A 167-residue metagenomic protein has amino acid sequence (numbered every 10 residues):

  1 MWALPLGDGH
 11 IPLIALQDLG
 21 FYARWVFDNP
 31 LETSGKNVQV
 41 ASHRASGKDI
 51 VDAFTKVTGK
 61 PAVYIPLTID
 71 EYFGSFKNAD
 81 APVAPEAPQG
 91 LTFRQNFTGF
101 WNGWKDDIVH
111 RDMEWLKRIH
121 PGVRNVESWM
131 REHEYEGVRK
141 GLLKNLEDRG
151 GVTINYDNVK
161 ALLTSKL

Functional and structural regions predicted by a protein language model:
M1-V63, K77-A79, V83-T92, G150-V152 (+2 more regions): Oxidoreductase cofactor-interface core, primarily capturing Rossmann-like NAD(P)-dependent enzymes
I69-L167: A hydrophobic C-terminal alpha-helical subdomain
